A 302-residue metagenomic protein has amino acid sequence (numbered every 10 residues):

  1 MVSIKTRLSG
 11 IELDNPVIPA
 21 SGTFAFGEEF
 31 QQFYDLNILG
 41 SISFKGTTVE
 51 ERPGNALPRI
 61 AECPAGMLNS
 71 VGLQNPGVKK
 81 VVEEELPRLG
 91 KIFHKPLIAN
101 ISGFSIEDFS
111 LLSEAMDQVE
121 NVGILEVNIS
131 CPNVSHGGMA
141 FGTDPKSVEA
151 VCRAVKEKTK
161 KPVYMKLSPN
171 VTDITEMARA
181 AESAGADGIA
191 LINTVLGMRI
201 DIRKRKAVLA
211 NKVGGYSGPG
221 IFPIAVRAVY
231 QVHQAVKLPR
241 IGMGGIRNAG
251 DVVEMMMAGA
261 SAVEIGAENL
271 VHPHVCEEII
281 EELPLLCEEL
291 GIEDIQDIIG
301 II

Functional and structural regions predicted by a protein language model:
M1-L97, S102-G103, I279: N-terminal capping/small domains of soluble enzymes
E12-I18, F93-A99, K158-P169, Q234-M243: Short beta-strand/loop segments at the ligand-binding rim of alpha/beta enzyme cores
P19, I42, V81, A99 (+6 more regions): Conserved, mostly hydrophobic/aromatic
T23-F24, N100-G103, L167-D173, I192 (+1 more regions): Glycine-rich beta-to-alpha transition loops that act as phosphate-gripper elements at the mouths of alpha/beta enzyme
E28-F33, F109-V119, V171-A184, H233-L238 (+1 more regions): Catalytic cores of alpha/beta
S43-V49, I124, I129-C131, G188-M198 (+2 more regions): Glycine-rich phosphate-binding active-site loops on the catalytic face of alpha/beta enzymes
M67-L68, P132-K146, M177-L238: Glycine/Thr-rich beta-alpha phosphate-binding loop at enzyme active sites
Y216-I241, R247-I302: Alpha/beta catalytic cores of nucleotide-metabolism and tRNA/nucleoside-modifying enzymes
